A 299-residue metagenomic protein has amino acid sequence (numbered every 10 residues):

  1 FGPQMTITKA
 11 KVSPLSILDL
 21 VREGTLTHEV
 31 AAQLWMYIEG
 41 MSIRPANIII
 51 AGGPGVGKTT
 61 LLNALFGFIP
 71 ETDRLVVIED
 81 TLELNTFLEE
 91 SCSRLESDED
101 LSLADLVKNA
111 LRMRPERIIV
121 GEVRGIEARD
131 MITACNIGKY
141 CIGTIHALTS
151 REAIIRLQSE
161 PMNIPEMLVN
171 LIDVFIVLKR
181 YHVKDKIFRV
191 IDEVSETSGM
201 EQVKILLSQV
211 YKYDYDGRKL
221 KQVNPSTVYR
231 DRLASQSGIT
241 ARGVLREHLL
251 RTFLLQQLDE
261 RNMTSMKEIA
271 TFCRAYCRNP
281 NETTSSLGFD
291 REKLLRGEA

Functional and structural regions predicted by a protein language model:
F1-P45: P-loop NTP-binding catalytic core
T8-A10, T81, D98, T197: Generic beta-structure capping elements
V30-P54, N224-K267: A short, charged
A31-Q33, Y37-G55, T59-Y181: Switch/coupling sub-region of P-loop NTPases
V174-Q256: Conserved P-loop NTPase
L250-A299: Terminal-proximal interaction/regulatory segments of ATP-powered molecular machines
